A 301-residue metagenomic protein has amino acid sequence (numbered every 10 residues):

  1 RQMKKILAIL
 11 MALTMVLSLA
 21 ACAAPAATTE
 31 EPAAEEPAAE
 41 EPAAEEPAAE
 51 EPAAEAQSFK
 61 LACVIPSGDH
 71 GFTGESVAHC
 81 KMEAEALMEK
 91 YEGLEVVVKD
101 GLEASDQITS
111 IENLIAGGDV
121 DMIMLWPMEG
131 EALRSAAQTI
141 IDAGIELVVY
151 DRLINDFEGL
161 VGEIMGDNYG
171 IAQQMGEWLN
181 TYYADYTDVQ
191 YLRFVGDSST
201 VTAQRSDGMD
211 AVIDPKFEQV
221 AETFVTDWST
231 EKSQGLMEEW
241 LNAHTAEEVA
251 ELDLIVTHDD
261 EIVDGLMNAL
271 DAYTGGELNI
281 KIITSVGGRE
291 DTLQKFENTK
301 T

Functional and structural regions predicted by a protein language model:
R1-L10: Positively charged n-region of N-terminal signal peptides that target proteins for export
S18-A21: C-terminal motif of bacterial Sec signal peptides marking the signal peptidase cleavage site
A23-T301: A residue-level marker of the well-folded mature domains of exported/periplasmic proteins
